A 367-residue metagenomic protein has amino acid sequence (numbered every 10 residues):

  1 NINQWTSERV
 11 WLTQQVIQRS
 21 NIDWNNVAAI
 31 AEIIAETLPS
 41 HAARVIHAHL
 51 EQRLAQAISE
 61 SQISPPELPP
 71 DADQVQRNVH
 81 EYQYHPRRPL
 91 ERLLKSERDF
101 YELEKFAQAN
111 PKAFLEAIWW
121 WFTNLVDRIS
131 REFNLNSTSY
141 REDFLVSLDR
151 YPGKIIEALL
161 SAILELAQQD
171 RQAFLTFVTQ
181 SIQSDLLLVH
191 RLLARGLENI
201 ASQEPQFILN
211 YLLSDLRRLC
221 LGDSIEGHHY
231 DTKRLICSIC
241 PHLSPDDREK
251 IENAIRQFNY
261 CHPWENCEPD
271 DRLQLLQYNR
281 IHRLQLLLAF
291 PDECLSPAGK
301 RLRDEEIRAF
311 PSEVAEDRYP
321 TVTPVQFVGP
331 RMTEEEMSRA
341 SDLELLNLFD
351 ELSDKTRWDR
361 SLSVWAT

Functional and structural regions predicted by a protein language model:
N1-T367: Non-catalytic all-alpha helical scaffold/repeat segments
